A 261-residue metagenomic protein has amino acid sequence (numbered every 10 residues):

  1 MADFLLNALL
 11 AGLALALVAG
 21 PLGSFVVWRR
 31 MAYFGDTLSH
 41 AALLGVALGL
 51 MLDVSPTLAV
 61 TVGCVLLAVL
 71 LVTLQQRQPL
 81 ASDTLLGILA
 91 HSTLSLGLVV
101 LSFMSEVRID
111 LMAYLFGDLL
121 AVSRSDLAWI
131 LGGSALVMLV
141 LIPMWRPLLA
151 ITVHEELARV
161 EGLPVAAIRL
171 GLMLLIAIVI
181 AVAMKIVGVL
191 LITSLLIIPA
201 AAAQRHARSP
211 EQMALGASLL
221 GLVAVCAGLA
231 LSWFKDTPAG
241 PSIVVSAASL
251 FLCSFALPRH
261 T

Functional and structural regions predicted by a protein language model:
M1, L115-L120, L220-L257: C-terminal binding/interaction regions
M1-L17: Membrane-interfacial amphipathic/re-entrant helices at transmembrane-helix boundaries
L6-N7, Q78, L86-R146: Transmembrane helix-bundle core of multi-pass membrane transporters and related energy-transducing complexes
A8-A11, P56-C64, D83-G87, L131 (+2 more regions): Loop-to-transmembrane alpha-helix initiation sites
S24-V107, A203-G216, S232-K235, L257-H260: Short loop segments and helix-boundary regions at transmembrane helix junctions of multi-pass inner-membrane proteins
A41-M51, L89-L101, A121, V165-L170 (+3 more regions): Small-residue-rich segments of transmembrane alpha-helices in multi-pass membrane proteins, especially helix faces
L127-P199: Helix-loop-helix "hairpin" substructures at the membrane interface of multi-pass membrane proteins
L190-P241: Transmembrane alpha-helical segments in multi-pass inner-membrane proteins
